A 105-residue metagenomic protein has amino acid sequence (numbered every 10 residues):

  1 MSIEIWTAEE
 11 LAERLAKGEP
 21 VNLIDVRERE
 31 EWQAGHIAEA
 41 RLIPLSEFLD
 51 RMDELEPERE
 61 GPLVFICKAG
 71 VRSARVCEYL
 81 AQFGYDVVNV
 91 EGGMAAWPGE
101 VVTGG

Functional and structural regions predicted by a protein language model:
M1-N22, E28-P62, V71-G105: Rhodanese-like catalytic fold shared by cysteine-dependent sulfurtransferases and DSP/PTP-type phosphatases
F65-I66: Short, surface-exposed ligand- or partner-binding patches at beta-edge/loop junctions that are enriched in aromatics
